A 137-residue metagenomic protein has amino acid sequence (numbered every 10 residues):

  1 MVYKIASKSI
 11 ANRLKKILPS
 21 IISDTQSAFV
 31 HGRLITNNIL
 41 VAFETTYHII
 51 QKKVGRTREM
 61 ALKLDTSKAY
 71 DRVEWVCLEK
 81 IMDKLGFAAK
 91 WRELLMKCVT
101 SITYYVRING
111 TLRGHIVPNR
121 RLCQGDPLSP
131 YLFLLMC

Functional and structural regions predicted by a protein language model:
M1-C137: Conserved pre-catalytic core of RNA-dependent polymerases
